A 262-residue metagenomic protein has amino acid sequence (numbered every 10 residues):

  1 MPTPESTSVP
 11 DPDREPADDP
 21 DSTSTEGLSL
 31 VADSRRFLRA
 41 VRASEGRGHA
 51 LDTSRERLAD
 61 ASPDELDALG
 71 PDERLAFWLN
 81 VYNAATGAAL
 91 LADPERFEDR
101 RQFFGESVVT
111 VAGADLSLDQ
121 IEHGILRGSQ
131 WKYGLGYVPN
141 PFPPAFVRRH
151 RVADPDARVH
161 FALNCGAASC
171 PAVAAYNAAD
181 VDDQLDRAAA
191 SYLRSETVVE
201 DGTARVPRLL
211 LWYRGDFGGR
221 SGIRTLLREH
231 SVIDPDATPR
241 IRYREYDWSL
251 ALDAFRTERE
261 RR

Functional and structural regions predicted by a protein language model:
P2-R262: Interaction/scaffold regions that mediate signaling and macromolecular assembly across diverse proteins
